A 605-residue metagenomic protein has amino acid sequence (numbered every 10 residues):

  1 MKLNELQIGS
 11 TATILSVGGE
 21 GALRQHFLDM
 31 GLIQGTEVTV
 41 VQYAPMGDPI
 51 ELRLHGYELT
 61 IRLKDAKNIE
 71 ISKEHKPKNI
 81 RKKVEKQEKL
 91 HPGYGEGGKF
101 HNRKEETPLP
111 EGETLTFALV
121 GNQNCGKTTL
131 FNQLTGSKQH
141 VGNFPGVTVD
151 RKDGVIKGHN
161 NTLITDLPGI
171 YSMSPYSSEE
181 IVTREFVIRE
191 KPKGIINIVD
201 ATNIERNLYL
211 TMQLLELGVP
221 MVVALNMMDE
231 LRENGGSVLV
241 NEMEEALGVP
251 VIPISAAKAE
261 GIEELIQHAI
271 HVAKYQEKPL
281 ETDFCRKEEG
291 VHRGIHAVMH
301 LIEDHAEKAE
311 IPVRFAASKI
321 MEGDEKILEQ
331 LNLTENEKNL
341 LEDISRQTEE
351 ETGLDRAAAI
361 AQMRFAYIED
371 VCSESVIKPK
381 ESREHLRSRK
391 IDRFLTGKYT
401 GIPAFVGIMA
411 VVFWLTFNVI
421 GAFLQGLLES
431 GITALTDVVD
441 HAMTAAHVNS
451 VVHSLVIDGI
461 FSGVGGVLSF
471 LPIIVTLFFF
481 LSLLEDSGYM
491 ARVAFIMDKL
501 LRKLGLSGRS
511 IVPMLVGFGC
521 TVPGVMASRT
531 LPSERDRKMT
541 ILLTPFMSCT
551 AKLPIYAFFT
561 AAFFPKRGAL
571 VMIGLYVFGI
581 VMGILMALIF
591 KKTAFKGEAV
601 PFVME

Functional and structural regions predicted by a protein language model:
M1-I80: Compact, glycine-rich, soluble single-domain proteins
L90-S172, E190: Conserved G1/Walker A P-loop phosphate-binding module
K157-H159, V182-V251, I555-A562: Conserved C-terminal guanine-recognition region of P-loop GTPase G domains, centered on the G4
L231-F284: Canonical P-loop GTPase G-domain recognition
G248, Y275, P279-A446: Extended helical scaffolds that flank P-loop GTPase cores
F417-P513: Membrane-embedded alpha-helical segments and adjacent helix-loop junctions characteristic of multi-pass solute
G505-L553, T560: Alpha-helical membrane segments and immediately flanking helix-loop junctions that form or couple to the substrate/ion
F546, T550-I573, K591-K592: Transmembrane helix-loop junctions at the membrane interface of multipass transporters and ion channels
